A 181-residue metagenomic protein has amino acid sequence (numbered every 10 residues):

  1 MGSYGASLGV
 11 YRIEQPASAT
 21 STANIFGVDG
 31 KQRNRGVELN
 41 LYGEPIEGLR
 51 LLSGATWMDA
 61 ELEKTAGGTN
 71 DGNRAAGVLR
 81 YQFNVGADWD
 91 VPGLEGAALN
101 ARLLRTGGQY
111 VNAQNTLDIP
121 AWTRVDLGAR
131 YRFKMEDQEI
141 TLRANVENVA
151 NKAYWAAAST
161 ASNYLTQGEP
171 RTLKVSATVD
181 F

Functional and structural regions predicted by a protein language model:
S7-E14, G27-V111: Gram-negative outer-membrane beta-barrel transporters
I13-A17, V149-N151: Short connector loops/turns at beta-strand edges and beta->alpha or beta->beta junctions
S18-T22, E63-D71, V111-N115, Y154-A158: Outer-membrane beta-barrel and related beta-rich outer-membrane complex signature in Gram-negative bacteria
T20-V28, N163-E169: Surface-exposed loop/turn segments flanking beta-strands in extracellular/periplasmic regions
A75-F181: Conserved C-terminal beta-signal and adjacent last beta-strands/turns of outer-membrane beta-barrel proteins
